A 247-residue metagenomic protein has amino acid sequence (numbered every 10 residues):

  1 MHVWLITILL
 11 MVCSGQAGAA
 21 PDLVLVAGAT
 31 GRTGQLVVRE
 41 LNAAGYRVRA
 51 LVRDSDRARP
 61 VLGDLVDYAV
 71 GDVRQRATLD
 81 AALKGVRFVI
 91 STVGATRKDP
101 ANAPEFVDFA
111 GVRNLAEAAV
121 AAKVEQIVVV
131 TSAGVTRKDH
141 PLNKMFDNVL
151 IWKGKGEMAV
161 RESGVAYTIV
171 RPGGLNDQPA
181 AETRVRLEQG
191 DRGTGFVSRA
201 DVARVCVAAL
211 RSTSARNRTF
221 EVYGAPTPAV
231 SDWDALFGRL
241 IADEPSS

Functional and structural regions predicted by a protein language model:
I6-T7, A17: Cleavable N-terminal signal peptides
C13-S14: N-terminal signal peptide c-region/cleavage motif recognized by signal peptidases
A20-L25, T30, L36, A200-S247: Mid/C-terminal beta-alpha module of Rossmann-like enzyme folds, strongest in SDR-family dehydrogenases/epimerases
L23, R47-V48, E125-Q126, A166 (+1 more regions): Residues at the starts of beta-strands that form the adenosine-phosphate
V24-L25, A29-R32, L36, A50-A121: NAD(P)H-binding glycine-rich loop region in Rossmannoid oxidoreductase-like domains and their noncatalytic homologs
L41: Aromatic pocket-lining residues of Rossmann-like dinucleotide-binding sites
Q75, G111, G156, S198-D201: Conserved cofactor-binding/catalytic machinery of classical short-chain dehydrogenase/reductase
A95-T194: Glycine-/Pro-rich loop/turn segments that contact NAD(P) or position catalytic residues in Rossmann-like domains
